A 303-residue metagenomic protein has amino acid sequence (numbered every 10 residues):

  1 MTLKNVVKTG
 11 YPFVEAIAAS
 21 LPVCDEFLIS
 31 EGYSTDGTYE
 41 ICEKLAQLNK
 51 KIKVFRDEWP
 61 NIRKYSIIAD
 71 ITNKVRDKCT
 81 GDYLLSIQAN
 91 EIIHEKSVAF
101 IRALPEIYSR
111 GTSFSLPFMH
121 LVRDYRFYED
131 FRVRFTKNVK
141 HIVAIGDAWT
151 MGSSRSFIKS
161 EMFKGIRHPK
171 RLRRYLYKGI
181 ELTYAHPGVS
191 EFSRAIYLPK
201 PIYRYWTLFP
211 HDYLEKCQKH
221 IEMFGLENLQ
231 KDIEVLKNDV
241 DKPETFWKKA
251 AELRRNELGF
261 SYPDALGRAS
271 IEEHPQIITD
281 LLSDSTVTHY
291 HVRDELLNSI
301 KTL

Functional and structural regions predicted by a protein language model:
M1, V6-E26: Short, well-formed alpha-helical segments that are part of the catalytic scaffolds of diverse glycosyltransferases
K8-T9, P60-D70: A short, glycine-/small-residue-rich helix N-cap motif at loop->alpha-helix starts within glycosyltransferase
A18, E43, N73: Active-site phosphate/pyrophosphate- and oxyanion-stabilizing loops and adjacent acidic/basic residues in soluble
S20-S30, G37, K50-V54: Short loop->beta transition adjacent to catalytic acidic/histidine clusters or analogous donor-positioning motifs
E31-A46, E58-N61: A conserved acidic beta->alpha catalytic loop
S66-N73, I92-L303: Catalytic-site signature of metal-activated, phosphate-bearing donor transferases, centered on the GT-A/GT-A-like
A69-Y83: Active-site nucleotide-sugar/metal-binding loop of Leloir-type enzymes
G81-H94: Short beta-strand-to-loop acidic/aromatic patch adjacent to the donor-nucleotide binding site
